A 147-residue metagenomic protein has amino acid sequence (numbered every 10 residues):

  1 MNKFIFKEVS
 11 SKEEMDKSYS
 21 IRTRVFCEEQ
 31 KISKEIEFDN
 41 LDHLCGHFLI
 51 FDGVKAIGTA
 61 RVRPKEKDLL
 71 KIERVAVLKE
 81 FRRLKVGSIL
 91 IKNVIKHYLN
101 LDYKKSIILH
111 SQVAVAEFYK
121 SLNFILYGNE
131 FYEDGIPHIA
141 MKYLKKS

Functional and structural regions predicted by a protein language model:
M1-K12, S147: Conserved N-terminal entry element of GNAT/NAT acetyltransferase domains
S20-S33: Helix-loop element at the rim of GNAT/NAT acetyltransferase active sites that forms part of the acceptor-substrate
K34-A60: Conserved beta-hairpin
D42-L44, K67-D68, E133-P137: Short acidic/glycine-enriched loop/turn segments that link adjacent beta-strands
L49, K55-P64, D68-A76: Conserved beta-strand in the GNAT
V77, R83-K96: Conserved acetyl-CoA-binding loop-helix of GNAT-fold acetyltransferases
Y98-S111: Conserved GNAT acetyl-CoA-binding A-motif
I108-H110, K120, I125-A140: Conserved catalytic-core motifs of GNAT/GCN5-like acyltransferases
